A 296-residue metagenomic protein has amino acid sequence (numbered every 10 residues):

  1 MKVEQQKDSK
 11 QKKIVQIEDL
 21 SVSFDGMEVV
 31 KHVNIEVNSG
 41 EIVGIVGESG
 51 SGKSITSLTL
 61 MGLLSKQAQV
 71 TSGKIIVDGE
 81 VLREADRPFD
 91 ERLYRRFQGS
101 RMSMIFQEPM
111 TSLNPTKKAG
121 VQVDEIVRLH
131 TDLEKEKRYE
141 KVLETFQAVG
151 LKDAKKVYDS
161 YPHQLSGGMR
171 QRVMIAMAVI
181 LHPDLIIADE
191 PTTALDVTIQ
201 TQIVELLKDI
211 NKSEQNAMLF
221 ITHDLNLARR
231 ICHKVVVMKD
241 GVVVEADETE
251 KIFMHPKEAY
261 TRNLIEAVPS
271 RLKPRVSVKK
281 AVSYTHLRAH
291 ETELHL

Functional and structural regions predicted by a protein language model:
Q11, E248-R288: Charged, flexible cofactor/metal-binding loops and thiol motifs
V70-E84: Conserved ABC transporter NBD signature motif
I180-D184: A short, proline-enriched helix->beta-strand linker immediately N-terminal to the Walker B motif in ABC-type P-loop
A228-R230: A short, surface-exposed alpha-helical micro-motif characterized by mixed small hydrophobic and charged/polar residues
K234, A246: Short, glycine/charged-rich "phosphate-handling" switch motifs in NTP-dependent and phosphotransfer domains
H286, E291-L296: Single conserved hydrophobic/aromatic residue that forms the stacking wall/gate of nucleotide- or nucleobase-binding
